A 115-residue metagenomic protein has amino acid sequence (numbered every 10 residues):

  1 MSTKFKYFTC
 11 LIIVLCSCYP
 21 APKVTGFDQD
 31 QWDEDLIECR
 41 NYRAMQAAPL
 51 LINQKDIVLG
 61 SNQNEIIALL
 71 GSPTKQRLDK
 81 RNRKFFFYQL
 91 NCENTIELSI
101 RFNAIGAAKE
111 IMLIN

Functional and structural regions predicted by a protein language model:
M1-S2, Y19: N-terminal hydrophobic targeting signals that begin at the initiator methionine
T3-C10: Sec-dependent signal peptide recognition, specifically the positively charged N-region followed immediately by
V14-S17: C-terminal motif of bacterial Sec signal peptides marking the signal peptidase cleavage site
Y19-N115: Residues within mature, well-folded domains
